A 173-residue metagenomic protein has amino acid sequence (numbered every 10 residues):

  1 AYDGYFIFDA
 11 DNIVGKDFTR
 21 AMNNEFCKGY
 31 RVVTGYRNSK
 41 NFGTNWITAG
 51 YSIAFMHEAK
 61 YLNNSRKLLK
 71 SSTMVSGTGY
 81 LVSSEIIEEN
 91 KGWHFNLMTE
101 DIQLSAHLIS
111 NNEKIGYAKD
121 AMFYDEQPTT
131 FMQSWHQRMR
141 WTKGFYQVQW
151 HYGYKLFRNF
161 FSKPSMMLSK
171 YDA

Functional and structural regions predicted by a protein language model:
A1, K16, A21-M98, W135 (+2 more regions): Long helical/loop segments within the catalytic core of UDP-sugar-dependent glycosyltransferases, especially the large
Y2-I13: Short beta-strand-to-loop acidic/aromatic patch adjacent to the donor-nucleotide binding site
N12-V14, N38-N41, Q103, M122: A short, conserved beta-strand element in the Rossmann-like catalytic core that flanks the donor/metal-binding loop
L69-K70, T129-A173: Basic/Trp-rich segment in TM-proximal cytosolic loops or flexible interdomain/linker regions
M98-L104: Acidic donor-binding loop at a coil-to-helix junction in glycosyltransferase catalytic cores that engages
L104-S105, S134: Short, hydrophobic alpha-helical packing/hinge segments within bilobed ligand-binding/sensory domains
S105-F123: Catalytic donor-sugar/metal-binding loop of nucleotide-sugar-dependent glycosyltransferases
